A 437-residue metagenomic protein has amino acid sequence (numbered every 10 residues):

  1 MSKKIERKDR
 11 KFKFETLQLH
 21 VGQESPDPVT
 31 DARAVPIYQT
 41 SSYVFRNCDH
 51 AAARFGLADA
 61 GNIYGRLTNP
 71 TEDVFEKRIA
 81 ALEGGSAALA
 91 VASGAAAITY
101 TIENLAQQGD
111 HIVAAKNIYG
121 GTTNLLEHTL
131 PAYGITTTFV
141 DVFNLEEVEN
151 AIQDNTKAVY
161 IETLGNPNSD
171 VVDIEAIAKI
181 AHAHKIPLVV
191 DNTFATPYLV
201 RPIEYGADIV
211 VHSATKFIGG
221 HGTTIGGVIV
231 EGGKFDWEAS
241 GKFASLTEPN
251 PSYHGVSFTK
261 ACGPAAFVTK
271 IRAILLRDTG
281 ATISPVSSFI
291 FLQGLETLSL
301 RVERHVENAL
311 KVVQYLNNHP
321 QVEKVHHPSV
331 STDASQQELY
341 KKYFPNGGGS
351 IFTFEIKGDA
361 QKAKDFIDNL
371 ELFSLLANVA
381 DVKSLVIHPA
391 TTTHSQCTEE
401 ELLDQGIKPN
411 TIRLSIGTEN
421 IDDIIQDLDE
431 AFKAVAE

Functional and structural regions predicted by a protein language model:
M1-D59, E437: N-terminal glycine-rich, Lys/His-bearing helix-loop that initiates the first secondary-structure elements of many
M1-K4, S86, E127, T136 (+4 more regions): PLP-dependent enzyme catalytic core of the Aspartate aminotransferase-like
S2-R10, P26, A87-N318: Conserved PLP-enzyme active-site core in the AAT-like
R7-V21, P70, V230, A380-D381 (+1 more regions): Positively charged, small/polar-rich N-terminal and surface patches that mediate targeting and assembly and bind
L17-P26, H212-S213, I274-R277, A309-V312 (+2 more regions): Glycine-rich, charged/polar anion/phosphate-binding loops that engage phosphate groups from diverse ligands
N47-A96, G121-H128: Conserved N-terminal alpha-helix of the aminotransferase class I/II PLP-enzyme fold
A60, S86, S287, F291 (+3 more regions): Short amphipathic alpha-helical segments
V302, L310, Q314-N317, Q321-I412 (+1 more regions): Conserved C-terminal alpha-helix-loop-beta "cap" of PLP-dependent enzymes that closes/shapes the active-site mouth
